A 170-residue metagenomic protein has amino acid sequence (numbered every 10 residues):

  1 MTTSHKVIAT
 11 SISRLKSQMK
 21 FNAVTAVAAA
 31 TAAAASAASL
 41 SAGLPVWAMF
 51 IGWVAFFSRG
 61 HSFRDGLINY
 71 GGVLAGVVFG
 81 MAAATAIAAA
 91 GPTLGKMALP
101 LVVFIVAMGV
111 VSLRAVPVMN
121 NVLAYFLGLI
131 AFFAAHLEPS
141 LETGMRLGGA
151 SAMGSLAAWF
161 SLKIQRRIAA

Functional and structural regions predicted by a protein language model:
T2-H61, L137-G144, S155-A170: Alpha-helical transmembrane segments and their membrane-interface boundaries that form or gate the permeation pathway
I8-S17, F21, G91-A98, I105-V106 (+1 more regions): Interhelical loops and loop-helix junctions of multi-pass membrane transporters/channels
N22, A26-A38, L67-A86, L101-G109 (+3 more regions): Hydrophobic, lipid-facing residues on alpha-helical transmembrane segments of integral membrane proteins
A35-M49, I87-F104: Structural signature of hydrophobic alpha-helical transmembrane segments
S39, A88-L94, L113-V118, P139-G144: Membrane-interface helix caps and helix-loop-helix hairpins in membrane proteins
G43-G60, F104-E138: Pore- and pathway-forming membrane helices of multi-pass small-molecule/ion transporters and channels
S62-G71, P92-L94: Interfacial helix-loop-helix linkers and transmembrane-helix boundary segments in multi-pass membrane proteins
Y70, G95-P100, N121-V122: Loop-to-transmembrane helix junctions at the membrane interface
